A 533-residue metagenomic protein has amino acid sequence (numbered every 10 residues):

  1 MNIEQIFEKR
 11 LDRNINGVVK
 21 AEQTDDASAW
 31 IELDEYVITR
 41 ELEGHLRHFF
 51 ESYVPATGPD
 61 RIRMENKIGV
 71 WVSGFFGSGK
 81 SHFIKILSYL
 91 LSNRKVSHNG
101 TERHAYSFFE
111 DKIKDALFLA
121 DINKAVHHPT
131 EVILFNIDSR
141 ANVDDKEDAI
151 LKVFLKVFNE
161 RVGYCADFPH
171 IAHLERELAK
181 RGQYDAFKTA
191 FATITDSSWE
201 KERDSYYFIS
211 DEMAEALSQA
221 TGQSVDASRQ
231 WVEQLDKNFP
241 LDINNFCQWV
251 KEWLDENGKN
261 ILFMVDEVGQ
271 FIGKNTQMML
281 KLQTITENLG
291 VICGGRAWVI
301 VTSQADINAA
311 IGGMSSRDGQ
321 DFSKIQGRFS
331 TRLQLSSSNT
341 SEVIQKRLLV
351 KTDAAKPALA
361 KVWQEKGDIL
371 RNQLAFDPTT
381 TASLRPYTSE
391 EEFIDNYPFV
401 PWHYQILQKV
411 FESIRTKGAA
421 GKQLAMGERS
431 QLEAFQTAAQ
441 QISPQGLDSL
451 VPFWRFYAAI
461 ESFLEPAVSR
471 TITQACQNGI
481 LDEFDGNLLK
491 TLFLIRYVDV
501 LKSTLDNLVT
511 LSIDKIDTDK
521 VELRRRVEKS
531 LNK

Functional and structural regions predicted by a protein language model:
M1-E22, N275, K281-L384: The catalytic "switch" region of P-loop NTPases
M1-S78, K85, Y89-L91, D148 (+3 more regions): Walker A/P-loop-proximal flanking segment of P-loop NTPase domains
D12, L91, S139-V143, G269-Q270 (+4 more regions): Conserved nucleotide-binding/hydrolysis micro-motifs of P-loop NTPases
V70-F75, H82-Y207, G327, T331-Q345: P-loop NTPase motor core
I171-L174, G294-S315, F484, V500-K533: Extended, well-ordered alpha-helical scaffold/bundle regions in very large, multi-domain proteins
T195-F246: Long, low-complexity, polar/charged, intrinsically disordered or flexibly structured peripheral segments
P240-G294: Conserved Walker B catalytic segment
M278, A358-L359, I369-F484, I495-D506 (+1 more regions): C-terminal helical "lid" subdomain and adjoining coupling/linker elements of P-loop NTPases
